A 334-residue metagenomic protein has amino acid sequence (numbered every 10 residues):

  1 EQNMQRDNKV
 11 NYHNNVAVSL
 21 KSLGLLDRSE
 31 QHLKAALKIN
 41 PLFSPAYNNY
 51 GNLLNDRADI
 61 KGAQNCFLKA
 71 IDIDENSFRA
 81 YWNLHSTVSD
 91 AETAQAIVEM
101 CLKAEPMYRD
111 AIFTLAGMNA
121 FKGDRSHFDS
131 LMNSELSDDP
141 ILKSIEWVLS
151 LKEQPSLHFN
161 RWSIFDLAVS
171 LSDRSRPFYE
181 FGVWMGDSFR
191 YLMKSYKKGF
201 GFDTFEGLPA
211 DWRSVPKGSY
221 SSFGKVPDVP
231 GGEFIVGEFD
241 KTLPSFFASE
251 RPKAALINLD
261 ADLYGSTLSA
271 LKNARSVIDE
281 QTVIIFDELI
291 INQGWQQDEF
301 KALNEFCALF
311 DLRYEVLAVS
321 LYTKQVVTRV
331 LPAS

Functional and structural regions predicted by a protein language model:
Q5-R6, I39, I73, A104: Structural marker of alpha-solenoid helical repeat scaffolds
K9, F43, S77, M107-Y108: Residue-level recognition of tetratricopeptide repeat
N11-S22, P45-N55, R79-S86, F113-T114: Conserved alpha-helical positions within TPR/SEL1-like repeat arrays
L23, R57, V88-A91, K122: Structural motif corresponding to the intra-repeat A-B loop/turn of tetratricopeptide repeats
A120-S175: Class I SAM-dependent methyltransferase Rossmann-like catalytic core, especially the SAM/SAH-binding loop
R174-S334: S-adenosylmethionine/decaboxylated-SAM
